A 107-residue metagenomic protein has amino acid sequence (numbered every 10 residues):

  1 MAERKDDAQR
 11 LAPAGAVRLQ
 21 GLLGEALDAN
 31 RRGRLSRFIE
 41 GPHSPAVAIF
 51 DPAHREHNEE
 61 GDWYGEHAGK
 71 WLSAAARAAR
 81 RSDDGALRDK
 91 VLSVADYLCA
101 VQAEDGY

Functional and structural regions predicted by a protein language model:
M1-Y107: Glycan-recognition and catalytic cores of secretory/periplasmic carbohydrate-active enzymes
